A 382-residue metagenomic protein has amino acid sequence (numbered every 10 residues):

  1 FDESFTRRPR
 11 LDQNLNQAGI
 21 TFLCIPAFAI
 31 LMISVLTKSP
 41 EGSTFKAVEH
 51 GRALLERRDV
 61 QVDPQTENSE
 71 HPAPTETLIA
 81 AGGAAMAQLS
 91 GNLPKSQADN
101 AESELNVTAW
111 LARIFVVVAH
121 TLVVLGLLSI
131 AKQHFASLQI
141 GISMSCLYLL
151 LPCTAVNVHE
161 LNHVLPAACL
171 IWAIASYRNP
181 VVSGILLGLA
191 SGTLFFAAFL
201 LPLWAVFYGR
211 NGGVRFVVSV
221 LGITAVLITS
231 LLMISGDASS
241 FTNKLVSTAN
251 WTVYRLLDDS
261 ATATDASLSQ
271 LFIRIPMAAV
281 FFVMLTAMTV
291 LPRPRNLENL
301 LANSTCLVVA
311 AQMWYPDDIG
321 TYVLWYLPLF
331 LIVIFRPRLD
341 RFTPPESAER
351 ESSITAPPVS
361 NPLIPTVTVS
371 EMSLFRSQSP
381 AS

Functional and structural regions predicted by a protein language model:
F1-I174, V181, Y208-V323, L327 (+1 more regions): Primarily membrane-embedded glycan-assembly and transfer machineries that use lipid-linked glycans
E3-P9, Y177-L186, F207-V217, I334-T368 (+2 more regions): Membrane-interface junctions at the ends of membrane-embedded or membrane-associated helices
P74, G188, L268, S370-M372: A general, composition-driven signal for non-globular sequence regions
I185-G209, P316-G320: Transmembrane helices and adjacent periplasmic/lumenal helix-loop junctions of polyprenol-phosphate-dependent
A198, L324, P358-N361, R376: Generic N-terminal simple sequence motifs
